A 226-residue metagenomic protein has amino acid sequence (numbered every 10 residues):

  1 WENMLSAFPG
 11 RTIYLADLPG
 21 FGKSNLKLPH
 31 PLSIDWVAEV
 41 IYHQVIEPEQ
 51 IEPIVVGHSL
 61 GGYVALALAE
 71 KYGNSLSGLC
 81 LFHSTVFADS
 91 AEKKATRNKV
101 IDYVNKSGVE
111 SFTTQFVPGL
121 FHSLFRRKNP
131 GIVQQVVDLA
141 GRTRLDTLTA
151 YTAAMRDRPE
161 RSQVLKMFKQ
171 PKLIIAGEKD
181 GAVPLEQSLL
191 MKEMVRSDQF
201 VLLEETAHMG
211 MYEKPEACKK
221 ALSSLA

Functional and structural regions predicted by a protein language model:
W1-E2, S24-H30, S90-K93, L185-E186: Conserved catalytic-core motifs of eukaryotic protein kinase domains, centered on the activation segment
N3-S6, T12-V56, A67, K71 (+1 more regions): Active-site loop/oxyanion-hole signature of alpha/beta-hydrolase fold enzymes
L18-G22, V86, A207-H208: Alpha/beta-hydrolase active-site loop signature
I51-S90: Conserved hydrolase catalytic core segment
D89-A95, S107-M167: Conserved alpha/beta-hydrolase catalytic His-Asp/Glu region
F168, I174-A176, D180: Short beta-strand/loop motif that positions the catalytic acidic residue of the alpha/beta-hydrolase fold
L185, L189-H208: Catalytic histidine neighborhood in serine/cysteine hydrolases with alpha/beta-hydrolase-type architecture
L203-P215, K219: Catalytic histidine-centered segment of alpha/beta-hydrolase-like enzymes
